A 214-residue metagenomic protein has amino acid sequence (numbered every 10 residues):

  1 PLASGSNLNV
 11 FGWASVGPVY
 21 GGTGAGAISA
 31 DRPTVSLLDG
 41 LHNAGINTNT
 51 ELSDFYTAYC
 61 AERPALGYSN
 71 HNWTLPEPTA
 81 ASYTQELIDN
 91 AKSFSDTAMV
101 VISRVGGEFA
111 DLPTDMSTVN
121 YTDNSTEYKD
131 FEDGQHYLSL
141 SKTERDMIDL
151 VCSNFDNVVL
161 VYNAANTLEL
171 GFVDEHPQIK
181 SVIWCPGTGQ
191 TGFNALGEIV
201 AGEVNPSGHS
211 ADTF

Functional and structural regions predicted by a protein language model:
P1-F214: C-terminal non-catalytic regions of proteins with extracellular/luminal or membrane-system context
